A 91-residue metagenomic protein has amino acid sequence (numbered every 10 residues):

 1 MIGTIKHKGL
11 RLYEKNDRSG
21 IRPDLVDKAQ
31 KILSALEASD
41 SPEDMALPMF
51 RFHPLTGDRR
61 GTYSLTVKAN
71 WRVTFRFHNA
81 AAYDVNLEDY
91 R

Functional and structural regions predicted by a protein language model:
M1-T66, H78-R91: Basic, Lys/Arg-enriched alpha-helical interface segments
F75: Catalytic-pocket segment enriched in acidic/His residues
